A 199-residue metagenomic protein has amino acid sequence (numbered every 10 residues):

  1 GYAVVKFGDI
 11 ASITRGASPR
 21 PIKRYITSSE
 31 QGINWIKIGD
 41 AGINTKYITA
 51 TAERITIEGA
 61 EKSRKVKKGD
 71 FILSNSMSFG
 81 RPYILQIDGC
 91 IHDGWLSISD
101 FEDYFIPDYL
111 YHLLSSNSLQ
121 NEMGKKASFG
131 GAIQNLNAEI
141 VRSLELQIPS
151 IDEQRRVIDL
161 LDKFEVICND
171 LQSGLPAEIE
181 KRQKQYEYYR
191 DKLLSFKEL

Functional and structural regions predicted by a protein language model:
G1-S18, G174, E178-K184, Y189: Non-catalytic DNA-recognition/assembly elements of restriction-modification systems
Y2-A11, I33, D70-I72, V141 (+2 more regions): Short, structured motif recognition centered on aromatic/hydrophobic residues
F7-A11, I43-Y47, I87-D88, S97-L146: Basic, amphipathic alpha-helical recognition segments used for DNA target recognition
D9-K23, G39-K68: Sequence-specific dsDNA recognition surfaces
K37-I38, R54-S115: A short beta-sheet element
G59-A60, G130, S173: Short, solvent-exposed loop/turn positions at domain surfaces that link secondary-structure elements or cap domain
